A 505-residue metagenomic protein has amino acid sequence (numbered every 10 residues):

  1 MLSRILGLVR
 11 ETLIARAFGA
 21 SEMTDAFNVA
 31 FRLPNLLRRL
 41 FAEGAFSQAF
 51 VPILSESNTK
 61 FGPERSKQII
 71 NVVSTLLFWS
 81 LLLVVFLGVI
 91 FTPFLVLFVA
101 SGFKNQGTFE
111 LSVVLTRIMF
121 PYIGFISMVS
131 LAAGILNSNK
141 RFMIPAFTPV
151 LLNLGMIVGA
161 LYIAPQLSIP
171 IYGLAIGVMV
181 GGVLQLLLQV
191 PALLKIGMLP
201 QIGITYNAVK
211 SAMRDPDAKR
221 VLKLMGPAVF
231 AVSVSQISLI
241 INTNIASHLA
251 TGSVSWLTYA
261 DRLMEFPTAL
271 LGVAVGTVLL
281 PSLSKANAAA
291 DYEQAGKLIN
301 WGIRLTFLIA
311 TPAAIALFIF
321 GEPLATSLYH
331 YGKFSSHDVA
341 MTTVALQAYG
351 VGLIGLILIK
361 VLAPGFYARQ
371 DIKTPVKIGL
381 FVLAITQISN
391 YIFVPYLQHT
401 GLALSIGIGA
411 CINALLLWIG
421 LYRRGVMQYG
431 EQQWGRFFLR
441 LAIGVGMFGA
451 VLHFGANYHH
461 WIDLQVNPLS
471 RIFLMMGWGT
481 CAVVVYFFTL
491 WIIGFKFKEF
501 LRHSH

Functional and structural regions predicted by a protein language model:
M1-H505: Membrane-embedded alpha-helical bundles of multi-pass transporters/translocases, especially carrier/permease families
